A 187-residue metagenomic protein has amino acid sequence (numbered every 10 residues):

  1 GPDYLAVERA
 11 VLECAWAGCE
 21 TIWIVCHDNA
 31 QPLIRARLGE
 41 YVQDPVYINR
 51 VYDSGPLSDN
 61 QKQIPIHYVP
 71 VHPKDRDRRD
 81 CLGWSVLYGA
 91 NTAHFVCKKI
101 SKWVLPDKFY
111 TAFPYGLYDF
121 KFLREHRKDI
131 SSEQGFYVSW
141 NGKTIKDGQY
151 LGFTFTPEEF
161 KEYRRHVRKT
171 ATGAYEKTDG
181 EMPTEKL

Functional and structural regions predicted by a protein language model:
G1-P56, R76: N-terminal glycine-rich phosphate-binding loop and ensuing alpha1 helix
P32-R35, D44, V51-G173: Conserved beta-loop-beta/alpha segment of the NTase-like Rossmann-fold superfamily that binds/positions NTPs
T172-L187: Catalytic core and acceptor-binding pocket of nucleotide-sugar-dependent glycosyltransferases
